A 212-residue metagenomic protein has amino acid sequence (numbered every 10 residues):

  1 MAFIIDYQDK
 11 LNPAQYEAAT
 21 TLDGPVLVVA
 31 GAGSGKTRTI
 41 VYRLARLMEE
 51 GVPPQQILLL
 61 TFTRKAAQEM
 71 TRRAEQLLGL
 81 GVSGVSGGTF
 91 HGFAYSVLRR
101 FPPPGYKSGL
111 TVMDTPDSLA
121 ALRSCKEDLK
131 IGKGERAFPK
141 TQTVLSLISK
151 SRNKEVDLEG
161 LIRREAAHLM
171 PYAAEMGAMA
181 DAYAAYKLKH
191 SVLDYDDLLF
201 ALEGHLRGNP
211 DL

Functional and structural regions predicted by a protein language model:
A2-D6, D23-G24, A45-P210: A basic/glycine-biased coupling hinge at the interface between accessory DNA-binding modules
D6-K10, G31: Short amphipathic alpha-helical boundary/capping segments
D9-T20: Pre-Walker A adenine-sensing motif
Y16, P210-L212: Short hydrophobic/charged patches on amphipathic alpha-helices used for structural packing and interfaces
A18, A30-A32, A66-A67: Small-residue (primarily alanine) positions within well-ordered alpha-helices, especially packing/interaction faces
D23-Y42: Walker A/P-loop
